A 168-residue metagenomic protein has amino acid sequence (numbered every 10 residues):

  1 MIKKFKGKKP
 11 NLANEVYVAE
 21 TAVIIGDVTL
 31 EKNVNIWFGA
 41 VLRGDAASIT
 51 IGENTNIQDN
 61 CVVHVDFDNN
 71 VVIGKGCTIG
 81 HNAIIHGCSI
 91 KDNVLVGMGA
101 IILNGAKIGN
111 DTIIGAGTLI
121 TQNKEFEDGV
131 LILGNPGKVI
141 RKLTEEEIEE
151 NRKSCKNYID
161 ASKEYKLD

Functional and structural regions predicted by a protein language model:
I2-A13, A19, N69-I84, I90 (+1 more regions): C-terminal segments of enzyme domains that contribute to small-molecule binding surfaces
P10, N14-V18, A22, V28 (+12 more regions): A structural motif detector for beta-strand N-caps
I51, N104, R141-T144: Residue-level recognition of conserved structural "scaffold" positions that shape functional pockets and channels
K124-E125, L143: Conserved catalytic-core motifs of eukaryotic protein kinase domains, centered on the activation segment
